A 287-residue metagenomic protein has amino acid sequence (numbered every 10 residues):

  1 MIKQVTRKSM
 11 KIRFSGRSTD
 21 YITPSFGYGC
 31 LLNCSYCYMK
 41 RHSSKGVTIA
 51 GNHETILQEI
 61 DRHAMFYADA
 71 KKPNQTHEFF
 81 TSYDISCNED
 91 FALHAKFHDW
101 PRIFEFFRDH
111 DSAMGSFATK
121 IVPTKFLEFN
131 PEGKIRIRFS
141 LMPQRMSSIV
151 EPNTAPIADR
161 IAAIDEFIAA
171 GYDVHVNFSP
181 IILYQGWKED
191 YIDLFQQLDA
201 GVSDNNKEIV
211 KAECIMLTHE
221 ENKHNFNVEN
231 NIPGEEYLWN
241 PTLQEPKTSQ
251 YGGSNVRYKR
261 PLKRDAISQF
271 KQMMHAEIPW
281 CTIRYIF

Functional and structural regions predicted by a protein language model:
K3-D20, Y38-R138: Conserved Radical SAM active-site core
S25-H42: Local cysteine-cluster metal-coordination motifs and their immediate loop/turn environment, predominantly Fe-S cluster
H53-A64, H98-I103, T154-A163, D190-G201 (+1 more regions): Well-ordered, non-membrane alpha-helical segments in soluble/globular domains
F66-P73, F126-E128, I157-A170, F270: Structured alpha-helical segments in the cores of large, soluble enzyme domains
F80-D84, M114-S116, K134-R138, D173-N177 (+2 more regions): Structural preference for beta-strand elements that scaffold enzyme active sites
E89-L93, V122-K125, I135-A155, P180-Q185 (+2 more regions): Conserved radical SAM core fold
R160-K223: Conserved C-terminal portion of the radical SAM core fold that forms the substrate/S-adenosylmethionine-binding
D199-F287: Auxiliary Fe-S-binding modules of radical SAM enzymes
